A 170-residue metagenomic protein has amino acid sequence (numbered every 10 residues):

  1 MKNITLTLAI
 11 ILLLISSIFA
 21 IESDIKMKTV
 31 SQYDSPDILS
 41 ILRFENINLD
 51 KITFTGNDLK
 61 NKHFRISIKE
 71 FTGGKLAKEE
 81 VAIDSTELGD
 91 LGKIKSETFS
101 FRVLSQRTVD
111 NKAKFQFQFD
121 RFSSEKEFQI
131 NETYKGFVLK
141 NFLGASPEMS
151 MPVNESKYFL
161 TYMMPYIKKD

Functional and structural regions predicted by a protein language model:
M1-K26: Bacterial Sec-dependent N-terminal signal peptides
K2-N3, I41-F44, S150-P152: A general structural signal for short secondary-structure junctions and capping/turn motifs
T5, T55-K60, M151-S156: Short, surface-exposed loop and linker segments with low hydrophobicity and enrichment for Pro/Ser/Thr
S16-S17, S23, S31, S35 (+10 more regions): Generic serine detector
E22-V81: Start-of-domain marker
D58-K140: Structured domain cores in non-transmembrane regions
Q118-D170: Beta-strand-rich cores of mature extracytoplasmic or soluble domains
